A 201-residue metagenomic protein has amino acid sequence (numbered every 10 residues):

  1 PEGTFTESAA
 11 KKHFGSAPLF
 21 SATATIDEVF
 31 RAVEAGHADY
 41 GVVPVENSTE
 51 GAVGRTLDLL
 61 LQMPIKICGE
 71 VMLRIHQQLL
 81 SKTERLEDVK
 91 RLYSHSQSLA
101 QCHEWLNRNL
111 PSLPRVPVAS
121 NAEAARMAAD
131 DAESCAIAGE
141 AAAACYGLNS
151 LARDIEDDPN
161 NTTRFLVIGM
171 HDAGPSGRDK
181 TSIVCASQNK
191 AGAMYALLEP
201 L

Functional and structural regions predicted by a protein language model:
P1-P200: Domain-level signature for soluble enzymes in the chorismate/prephenate branch of the shikimate pathway
